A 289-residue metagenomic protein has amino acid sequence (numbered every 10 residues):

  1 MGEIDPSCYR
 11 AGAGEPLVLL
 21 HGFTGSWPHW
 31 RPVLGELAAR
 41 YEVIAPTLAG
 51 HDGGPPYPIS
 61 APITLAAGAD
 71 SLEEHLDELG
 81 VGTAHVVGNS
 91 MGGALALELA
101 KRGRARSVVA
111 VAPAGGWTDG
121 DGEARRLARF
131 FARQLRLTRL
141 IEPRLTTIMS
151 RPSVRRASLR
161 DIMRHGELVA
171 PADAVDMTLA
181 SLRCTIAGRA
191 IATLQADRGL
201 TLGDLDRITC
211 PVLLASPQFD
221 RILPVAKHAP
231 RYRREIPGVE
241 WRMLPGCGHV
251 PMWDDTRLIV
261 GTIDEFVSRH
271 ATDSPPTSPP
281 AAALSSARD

Functional and structural regions predicted by a protein language model:
P6-P56: Conserved HGGG/HGGXW glycine-rich cap/lid loop of the alpha/beta-hydrolase fold
G35, R207-C247: Conserved loop-alpha-helix segment in the C-terminal half of the alpha/beta-hydrolase fold that carries the catalytic
T47, H85, S107-V109: Residue in the alpha/beta-hydrolase core beta-strand immediately N-terminal to the catalytic nucleophile
A66-A84: Conserved acidic catalytic loop of the alpha/beta-hydrolase fold
G88, G92, A96: Gly/Ala-rich beta-loop-alpha elbow adjacent to hydrolase catalytic centers
A105-E142: Flexible "cap/lid" loop of the alpha/beta hydrolase fold
L145-D206: Conserved alpha/beta-hydrolase catalytic His-Asp/Glu region
I236-D289: Catalytic active-site module of serine/aspartate enzymes centered on a nucleophile-bearing elbow/loop
